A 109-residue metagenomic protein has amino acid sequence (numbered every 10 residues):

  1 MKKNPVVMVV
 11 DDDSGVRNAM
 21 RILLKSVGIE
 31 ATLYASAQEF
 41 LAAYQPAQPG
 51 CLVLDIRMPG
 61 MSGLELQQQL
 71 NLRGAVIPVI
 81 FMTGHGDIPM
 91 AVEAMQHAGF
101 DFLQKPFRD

Functional and structural regions predicted by a protein language model:
K2-G15, M20-L24, L52: Conserved acidic segment of CheY-like receiver
G28-E39, A43: Short hydrophobic/Thr-rich beta-strand motif most characteristic of the beta2 strand and flanking loop of CheY-like
A35-S36, S62-E65, G86: Acidic catalytic/metal-coordinating carboxylates
E39-A42, L64-V76, E93, H97: Short amphipathic alpha-helix used as the core "switch/output" element in two-component signaling
A47-V53: Active-site beta3 strand of CheY-like receiver
M58: Receiver (REC) domain active-site loop signature in two-component systems and cognate sites in sensor histidine kinases
